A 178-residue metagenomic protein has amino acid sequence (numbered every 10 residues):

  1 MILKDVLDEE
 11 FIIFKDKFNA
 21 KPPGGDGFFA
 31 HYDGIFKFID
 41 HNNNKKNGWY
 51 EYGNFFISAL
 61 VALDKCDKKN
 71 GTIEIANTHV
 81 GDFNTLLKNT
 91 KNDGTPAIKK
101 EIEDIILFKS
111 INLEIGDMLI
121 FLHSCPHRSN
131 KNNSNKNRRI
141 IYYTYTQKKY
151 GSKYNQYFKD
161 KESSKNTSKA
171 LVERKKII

Functional and structural regions predicted by a protein language model:
M1-A20, D40-N54: Signature of the catalytic double-stranded beta-helix
E9-D16, D26-F28, F55-V61, G71 (+1 more regions): Generic beta-strand structural signal
K21, N77-D82, T144-Y150: Short edge-strand/loop segments of extracellular domains
G25-Y32, I39-N42, K69-T78, F83-L87 (+1 more regions): A short secondary-structure junction signal
Y32-N44, K91-L107, Q156-K161: Short, surface-exposed loop/helix-turn segments at secondary-structure junctions that function as lids/hinges flanking
I39-D67, L113-I115, I120, T144-K148: Short, conserved beta-strand element in jelly-roll/cupin
G53-F56, C66-P126: Double-stranded beta-helix
K91-N92, M118-I120, C125-I178: Non-heme Fe(II)/2-oxoglutarate
